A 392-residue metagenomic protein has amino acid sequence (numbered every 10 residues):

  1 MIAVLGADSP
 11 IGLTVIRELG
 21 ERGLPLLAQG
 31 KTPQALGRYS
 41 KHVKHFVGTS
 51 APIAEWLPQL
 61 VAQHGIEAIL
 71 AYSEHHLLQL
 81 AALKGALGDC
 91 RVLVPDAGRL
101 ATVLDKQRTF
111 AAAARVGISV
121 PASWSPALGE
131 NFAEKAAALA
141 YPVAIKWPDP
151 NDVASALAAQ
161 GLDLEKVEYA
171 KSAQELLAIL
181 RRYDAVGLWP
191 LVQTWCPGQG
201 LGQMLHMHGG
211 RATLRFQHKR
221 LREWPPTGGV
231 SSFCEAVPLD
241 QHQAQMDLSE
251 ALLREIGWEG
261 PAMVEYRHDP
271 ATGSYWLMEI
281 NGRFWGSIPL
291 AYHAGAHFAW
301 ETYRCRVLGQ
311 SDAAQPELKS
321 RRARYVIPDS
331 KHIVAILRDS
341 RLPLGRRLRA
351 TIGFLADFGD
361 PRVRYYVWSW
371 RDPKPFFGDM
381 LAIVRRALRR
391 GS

Functional and structural regions predicted by a protein language model:
M1-D96, E130-A133, D357, R364-S369 (+1 more regions): ATP-binding N-terminal substructure of ATP-dependent carboxylate-amine bond-forming enzymes
L100-P190, G209-R211: Active-site nucleotide/adenylate-binding loops and adjacent lid/helix of ATP-dependent enzymes
D152-V153, R222-P225, V230-S231, N281-G295: Glycine-rich phosphate/pyrophosphate-binding beta-alpha loops
E168-P226, D240-E250, R267-H268, S274-W276: Phosphate-binding site of ATP-dependent enzymes
L191-V192, E259-V264, D312-L318: Flexible, glycine/charged-enriched surface loops at secondary-structure junctions
Q203, L253-P289: Conserved metal-phosphate-binding beta-hairpin within the catalytic cores of diverse ATP-dependent phosphoryl-transfer
R304-S392: Peripheral (often C-terminal) accessory segments that flank ATP-dependent C-N-forming ligase machineries
